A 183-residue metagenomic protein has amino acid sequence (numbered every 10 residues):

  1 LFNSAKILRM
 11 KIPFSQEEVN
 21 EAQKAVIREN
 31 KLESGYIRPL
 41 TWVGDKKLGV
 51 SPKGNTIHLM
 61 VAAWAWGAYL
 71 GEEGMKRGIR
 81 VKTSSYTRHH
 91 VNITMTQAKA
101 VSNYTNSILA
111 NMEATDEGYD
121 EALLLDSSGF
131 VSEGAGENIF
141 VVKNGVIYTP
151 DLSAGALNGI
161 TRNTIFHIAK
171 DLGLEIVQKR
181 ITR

Functional and structural regions predicted by a protein language model:
F2-A25, V50-R183: Helix-start/capping segments and mature chain N-termini
V19-S34, R38-K47, W64: Short, acidic/charged, Gly/Pro-enriched secondary-structure junctions
